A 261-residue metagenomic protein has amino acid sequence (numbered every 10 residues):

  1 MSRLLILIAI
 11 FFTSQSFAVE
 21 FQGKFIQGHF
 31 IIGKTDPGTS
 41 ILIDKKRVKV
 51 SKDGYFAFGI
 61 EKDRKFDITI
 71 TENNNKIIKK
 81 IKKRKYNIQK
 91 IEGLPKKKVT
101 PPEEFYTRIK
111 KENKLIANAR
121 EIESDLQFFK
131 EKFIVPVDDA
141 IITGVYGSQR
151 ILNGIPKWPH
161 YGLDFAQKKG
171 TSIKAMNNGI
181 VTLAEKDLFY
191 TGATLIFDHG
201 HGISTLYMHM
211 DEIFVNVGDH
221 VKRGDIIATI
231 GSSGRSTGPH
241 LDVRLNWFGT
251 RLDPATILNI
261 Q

Functional and structural regions predicted by a protein language model:
L4-Q15, I70: Sec-dependent N-terminal signal peptides
A18-N87: Cationic-aromatic interfacial patches
D36-G38, K46, D63, K82-R84 (+5 more regions): Solvent-exposed coil/turn segments that connect beta secondary-structure elements in extracytoplasmic/periplasmic
P37, F66, N75, D138 (+3 more regions): Envelope-exposed proteins and targeting segments
K80-T191: Surface-exposed, glycine-biased beta-strand/turn segments
S172-L183, V215-I230: Short, well-structured beta-strand-loop connectors
M176-D211, P239-H240, R244-L245: Zn2+-dependent peptidoglycan hydrolase active-site motif and core
D219-P239, V243-Q261: Extended, charge-rich intrinsically disordered regulatory tails
